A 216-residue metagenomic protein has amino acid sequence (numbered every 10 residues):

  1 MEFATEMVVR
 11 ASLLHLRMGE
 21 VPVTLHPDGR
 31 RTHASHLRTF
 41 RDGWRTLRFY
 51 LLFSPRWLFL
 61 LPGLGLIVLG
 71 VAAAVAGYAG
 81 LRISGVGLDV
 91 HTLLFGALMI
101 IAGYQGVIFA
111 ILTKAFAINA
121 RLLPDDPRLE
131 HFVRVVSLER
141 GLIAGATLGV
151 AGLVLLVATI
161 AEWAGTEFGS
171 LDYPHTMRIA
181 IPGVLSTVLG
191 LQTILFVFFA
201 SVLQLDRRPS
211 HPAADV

Functional and structural regions predicted by a protein language model:
M1-A76, G80-L81, G87, R140: Conserved catalytic loops of nucleotide-sugar-dependent glycosyltransferases that act on lipid-linked
F59-A214: Membrane-embedded multi-pass helical conduit in multi-pass membrane proteins, especially envelope-biosynthetic
